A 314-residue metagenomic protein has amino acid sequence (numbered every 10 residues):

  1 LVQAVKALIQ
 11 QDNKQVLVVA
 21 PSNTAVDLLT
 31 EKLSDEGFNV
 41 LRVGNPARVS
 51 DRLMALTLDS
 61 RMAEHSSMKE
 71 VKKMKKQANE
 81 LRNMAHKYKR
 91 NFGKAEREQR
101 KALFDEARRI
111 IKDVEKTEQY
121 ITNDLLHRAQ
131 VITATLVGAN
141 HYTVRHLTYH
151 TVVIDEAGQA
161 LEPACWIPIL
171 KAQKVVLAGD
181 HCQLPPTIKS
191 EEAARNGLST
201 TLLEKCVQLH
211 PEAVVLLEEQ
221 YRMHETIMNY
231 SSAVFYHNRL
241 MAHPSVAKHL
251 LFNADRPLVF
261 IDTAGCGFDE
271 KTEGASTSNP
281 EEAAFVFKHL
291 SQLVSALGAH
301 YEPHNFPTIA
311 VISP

Functional and structural regions predicted by a protein language model:
L1-A4: Walker A/P-loop
K6, D12-Q15, V19, T24-H146 (+3 more regions): Conserved P-loop NTPase motor core of helicases/translocases
Q11-K14, S22, V137-P314: Conserved helicase motor core of SF1/SF2 NTP-dependent helicases
